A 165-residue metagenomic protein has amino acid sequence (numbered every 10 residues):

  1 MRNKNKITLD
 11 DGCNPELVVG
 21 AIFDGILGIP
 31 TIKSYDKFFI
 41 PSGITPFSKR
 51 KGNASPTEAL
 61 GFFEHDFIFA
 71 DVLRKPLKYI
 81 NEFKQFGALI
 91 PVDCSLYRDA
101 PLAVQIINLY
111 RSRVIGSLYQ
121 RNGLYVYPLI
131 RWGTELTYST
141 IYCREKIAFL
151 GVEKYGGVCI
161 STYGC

Functional and structural regions predicted by a protein language model:
M1-R98, V114: SEC14/CRAL-TRIO lipid-binding/transfer domains and related phosphoinositide-recognition modules that form deep
G61-E64, F69-C165: Eukaryote-skewed repeat-based solenoidal scaffolds used as protein-protein interaction platforms, primarily
